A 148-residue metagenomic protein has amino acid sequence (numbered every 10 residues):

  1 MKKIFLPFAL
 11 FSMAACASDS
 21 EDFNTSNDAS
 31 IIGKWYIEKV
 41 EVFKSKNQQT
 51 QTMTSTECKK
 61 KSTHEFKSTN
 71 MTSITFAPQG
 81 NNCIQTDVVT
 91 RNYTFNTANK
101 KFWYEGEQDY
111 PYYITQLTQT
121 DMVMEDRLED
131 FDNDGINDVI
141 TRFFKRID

Functional and structural regions predicted by a protein language model:
I4-M13: Sec-dependent N-terminal signal peptides
A17-V88, N96-D148: Lipid interaction determinants
